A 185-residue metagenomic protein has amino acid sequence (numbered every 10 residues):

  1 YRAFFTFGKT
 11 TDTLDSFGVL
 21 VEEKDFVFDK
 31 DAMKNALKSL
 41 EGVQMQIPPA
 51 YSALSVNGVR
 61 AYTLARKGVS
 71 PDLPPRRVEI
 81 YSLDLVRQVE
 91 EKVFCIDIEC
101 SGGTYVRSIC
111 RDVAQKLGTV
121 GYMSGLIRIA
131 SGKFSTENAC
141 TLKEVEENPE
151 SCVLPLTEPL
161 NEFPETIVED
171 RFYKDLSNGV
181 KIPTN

Functional and structural regions predicted by a protein language model:
Y1-D15, D72-L73, C110, T119-G125: Short, acidic (Asp/Glu-rich) active-site segment that either coordinates a divalent metal cofactor
Y1-M45: Acidic, low-complexity central loop/insert segments
A3, G58, I109, L176: Residue-level signal for inorganic ion chemistry
F4-T6, D31-N35, V93, D97 (+1 more regions): Accessory RNA 3′-end/elbow-binding domains used by RNA modification enzymes
T11, G42, L73-P74, R87-E91 (+1 more regions): Short, conserved beta-turn/loop elements at beta-strand boundaries and strand-helix junctions
I47-N57, G125-A130: Short, surface-exposed recognition loops or helix-turn segments adjacent to catalytic cores
S52, V56-Y81: Extended alpha-helical targeting/anchoring segments, especially N-terminal organellar/secretory targeting helices
P71-G118: The conserved catalytic core of RNA pseudouridine synthases
